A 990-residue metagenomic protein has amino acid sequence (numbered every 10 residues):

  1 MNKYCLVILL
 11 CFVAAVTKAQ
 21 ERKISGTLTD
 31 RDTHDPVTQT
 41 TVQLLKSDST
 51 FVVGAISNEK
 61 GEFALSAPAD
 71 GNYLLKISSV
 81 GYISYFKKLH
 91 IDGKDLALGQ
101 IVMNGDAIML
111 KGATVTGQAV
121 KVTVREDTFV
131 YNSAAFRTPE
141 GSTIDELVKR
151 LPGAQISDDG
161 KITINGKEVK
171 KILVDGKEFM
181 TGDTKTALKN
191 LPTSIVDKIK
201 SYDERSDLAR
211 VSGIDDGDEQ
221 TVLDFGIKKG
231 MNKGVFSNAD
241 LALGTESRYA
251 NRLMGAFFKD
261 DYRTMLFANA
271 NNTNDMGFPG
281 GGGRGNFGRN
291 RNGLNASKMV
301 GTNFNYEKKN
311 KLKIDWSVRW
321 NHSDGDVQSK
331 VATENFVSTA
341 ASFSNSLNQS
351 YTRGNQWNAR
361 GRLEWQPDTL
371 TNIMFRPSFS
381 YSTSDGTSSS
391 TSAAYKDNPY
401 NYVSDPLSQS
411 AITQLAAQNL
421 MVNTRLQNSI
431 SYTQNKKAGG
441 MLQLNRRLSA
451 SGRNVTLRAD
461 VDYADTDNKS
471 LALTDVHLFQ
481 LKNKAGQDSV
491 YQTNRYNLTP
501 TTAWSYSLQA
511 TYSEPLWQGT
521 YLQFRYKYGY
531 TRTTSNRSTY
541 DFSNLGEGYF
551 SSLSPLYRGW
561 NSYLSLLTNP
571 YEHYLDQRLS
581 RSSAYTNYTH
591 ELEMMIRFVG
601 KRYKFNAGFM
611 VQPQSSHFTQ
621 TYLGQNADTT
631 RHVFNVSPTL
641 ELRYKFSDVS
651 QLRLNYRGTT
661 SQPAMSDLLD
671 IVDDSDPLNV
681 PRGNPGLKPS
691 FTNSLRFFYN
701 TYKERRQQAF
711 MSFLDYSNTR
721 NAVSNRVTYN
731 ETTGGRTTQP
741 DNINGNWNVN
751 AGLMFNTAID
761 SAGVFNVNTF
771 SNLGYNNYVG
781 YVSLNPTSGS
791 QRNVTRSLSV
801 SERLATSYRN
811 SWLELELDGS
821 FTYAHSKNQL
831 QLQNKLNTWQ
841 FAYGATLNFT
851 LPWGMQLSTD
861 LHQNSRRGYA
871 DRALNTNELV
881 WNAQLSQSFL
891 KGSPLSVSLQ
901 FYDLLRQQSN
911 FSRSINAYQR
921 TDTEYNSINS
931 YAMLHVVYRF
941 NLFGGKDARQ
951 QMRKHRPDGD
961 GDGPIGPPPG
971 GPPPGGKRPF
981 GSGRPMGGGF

Functional and structural regions predicted by a protein language model:
T27-V37: Structural motif
T29, Q43-L45, S78-Y82, L96-R137 (+5 more regions): Short, acidic, small-residue-rich periplasmic hinge/interaction motif at the N-terminus of Gram-negative outer-membrane
V37-T38, A64-N72: Short Pro-Gly-centered beta-turn/loop motif in secreted/extracellular proteins
L45-T50, N72-K88: A short, solvent-exposed loop/turn motif at the edges and junctions of modular extracellular/periplasmic domains
S47-E62: Short, acidic Ser/Thr/Gly-rich low-complexity loop/linker segments typical of extracellular and cell-surface proteins
V124, K161-A209, V222-K229, Y262: Periplasmic plug
T128-R150, T163-I164, V174-F179, G226 (+2 more regions): Short, polar/charged loop or turn motifs at beta-strand boundaries
G182, R205-S247, D261-F990: Primarily recognizes Gram-negative and organellar outer-membrane beta-barrels
